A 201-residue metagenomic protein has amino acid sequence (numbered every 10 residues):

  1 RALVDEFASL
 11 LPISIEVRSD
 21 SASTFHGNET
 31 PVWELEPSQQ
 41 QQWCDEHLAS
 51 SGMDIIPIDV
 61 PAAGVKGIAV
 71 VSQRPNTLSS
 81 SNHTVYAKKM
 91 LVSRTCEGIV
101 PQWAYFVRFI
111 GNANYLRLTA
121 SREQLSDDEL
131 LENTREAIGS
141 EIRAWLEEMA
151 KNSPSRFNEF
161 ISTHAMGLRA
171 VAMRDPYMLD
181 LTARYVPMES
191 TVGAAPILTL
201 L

Functional and structural regions predicted by a protein language model:
R1-L201: Conserved GHKL (Bergerat-fold) ATPase module
